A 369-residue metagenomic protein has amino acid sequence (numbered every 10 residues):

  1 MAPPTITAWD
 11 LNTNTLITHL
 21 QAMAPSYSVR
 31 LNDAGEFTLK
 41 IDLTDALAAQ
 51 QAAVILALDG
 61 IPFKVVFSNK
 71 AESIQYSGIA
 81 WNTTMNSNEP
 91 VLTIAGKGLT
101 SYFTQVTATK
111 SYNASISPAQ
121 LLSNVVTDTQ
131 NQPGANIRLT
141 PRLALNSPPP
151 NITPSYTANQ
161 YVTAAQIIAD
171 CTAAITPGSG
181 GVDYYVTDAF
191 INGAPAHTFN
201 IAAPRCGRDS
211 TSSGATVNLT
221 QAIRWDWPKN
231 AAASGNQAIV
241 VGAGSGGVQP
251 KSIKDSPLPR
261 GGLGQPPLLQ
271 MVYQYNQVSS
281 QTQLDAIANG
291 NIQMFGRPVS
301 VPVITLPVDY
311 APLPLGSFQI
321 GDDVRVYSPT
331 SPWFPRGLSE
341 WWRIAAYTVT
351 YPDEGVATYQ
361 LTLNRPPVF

Functional and structural regions predicted by a protein language model:
M1-S123: Beta-strand-rich assembly/attachment modules of structural machines
P4-T7, N12, H197-P352, V368-F369: Acidic, small/polar-enriched beta strand-loop surface segments
H19-S26, A80, N151-S155, L219-R224 (+1 more regions): A broad structural signal for short, well-ordered beta-strand segments within beta-sheet-rich domains
D33-F37, P90-L92, P195-H197, R297-S300 (+2 more regions): Residues at beta-strand starts and edge strands
K64-G96, R325-Y359: Short beta-strand and beta-hairpin "edge-sheet" elements
A95-A231: Charged- and aromatic-enriched interaction segments used to assemble and dock large macromolecular complexes
V356-F369: Glycine- and charge-enriched low-complexity intrinsically disordered segments
